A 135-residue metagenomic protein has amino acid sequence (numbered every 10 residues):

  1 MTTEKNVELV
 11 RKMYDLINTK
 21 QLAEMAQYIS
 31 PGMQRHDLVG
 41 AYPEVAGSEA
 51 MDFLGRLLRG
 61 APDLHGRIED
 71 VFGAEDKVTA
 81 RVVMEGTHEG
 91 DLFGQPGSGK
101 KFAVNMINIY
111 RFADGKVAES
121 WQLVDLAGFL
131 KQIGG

Functional and structural regions predicted by a protein language model:
M1-G135: C-terminal and inter-domain tail/linker signature
